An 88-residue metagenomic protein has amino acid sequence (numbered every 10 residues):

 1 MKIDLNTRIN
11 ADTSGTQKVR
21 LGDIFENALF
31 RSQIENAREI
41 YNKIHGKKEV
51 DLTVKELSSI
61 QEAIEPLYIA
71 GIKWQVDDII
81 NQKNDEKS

Functional and structural regions predicted by a protein language model:
M1-S88: Positively charged, low-complexity terminal tracts and the immediately adjacent first secondary-structure elements
